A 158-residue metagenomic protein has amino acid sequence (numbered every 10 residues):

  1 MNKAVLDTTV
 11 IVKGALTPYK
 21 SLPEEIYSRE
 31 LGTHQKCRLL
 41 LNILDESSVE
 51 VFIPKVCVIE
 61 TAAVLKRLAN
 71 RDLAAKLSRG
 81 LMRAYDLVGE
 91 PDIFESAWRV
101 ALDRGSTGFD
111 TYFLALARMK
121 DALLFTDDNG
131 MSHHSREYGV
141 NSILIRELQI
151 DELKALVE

Functional and structural regions predicted by a protein language model:
M1-I53, R67-D72, E152-K154: Short, well-structured N-terminal submotif of metal-dependent ribonuclease cores
M1-K3, Y27, R118-M119, L123-E158: Acidic, PIN/NYN-like endoribonuclease modules and their adjacent C-terminal/linker elements
N2, E46-V51, A84-D86, R118-L123: Short active-site oxyanion
K13, A63, S132-H133: Alpha-helical elements of the RecA-like P-loop NTPase motor core of helicases
A69-L77, M82-V88: Helix-adjacent hinge/juxtasegments
D86-H133: Active-site neighborhoods of divalent-metal-dependent phosphate/nucleic-acid chemistry enzymes
